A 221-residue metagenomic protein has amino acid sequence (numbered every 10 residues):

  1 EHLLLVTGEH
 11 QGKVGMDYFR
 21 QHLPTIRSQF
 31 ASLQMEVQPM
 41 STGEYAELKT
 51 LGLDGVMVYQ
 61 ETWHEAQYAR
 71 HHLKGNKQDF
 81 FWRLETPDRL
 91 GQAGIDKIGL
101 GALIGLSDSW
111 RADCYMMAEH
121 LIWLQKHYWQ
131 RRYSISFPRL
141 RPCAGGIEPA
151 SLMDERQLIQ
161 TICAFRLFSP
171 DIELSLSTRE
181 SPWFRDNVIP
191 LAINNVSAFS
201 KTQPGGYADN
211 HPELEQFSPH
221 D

Functional and structural regions predicted by a protein language model:
E1-L90, D96-G99, W129-S136: Core AdoMet radical
E9-Q11, V37-S41, T62-H64, I104-L106 (+3 more regions): Active-site-proximal loop/turn and secondary-structure-junction residues that shape catalytic pockets, frequently
V14, Y18, K74-W82, S109-M116 (+2 more regions): Alpha-helix N-cap and loop-to-helix initiation/capping positions
G15-Y18, A46-L48, Y68-H72, W110-C114 (+2 more regions): Short secondary-structure transition/capping segments
Y18-I26, E44, W82-P87, D113-L124 (+3 more regions): A general structural detector for well-ordered alpha-helical segments in enzyme core domains, enriched
S28-A31, Q92, W123-K126, L167-P170: Generic secondary-structure signature for well-ordered alpha-helical cores
S41-G52, D96, L106-W123, S181-L191: Catalytic cores of alpha/beta
Y115, K126-D221: Auxiliary Fe-S-binding modules of radical SAM enzymes
